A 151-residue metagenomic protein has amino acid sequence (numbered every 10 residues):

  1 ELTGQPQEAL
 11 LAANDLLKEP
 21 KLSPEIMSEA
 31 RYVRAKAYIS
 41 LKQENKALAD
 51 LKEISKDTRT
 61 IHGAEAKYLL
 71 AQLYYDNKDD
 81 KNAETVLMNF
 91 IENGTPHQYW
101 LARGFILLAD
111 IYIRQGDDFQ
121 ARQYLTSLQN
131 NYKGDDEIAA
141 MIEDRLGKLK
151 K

Functional and structural regions predicted by a protein language model:
E1-K151: Acidic, polar-rich low-complexity tracts and alpha-helical solenoid repeat scaffolds
